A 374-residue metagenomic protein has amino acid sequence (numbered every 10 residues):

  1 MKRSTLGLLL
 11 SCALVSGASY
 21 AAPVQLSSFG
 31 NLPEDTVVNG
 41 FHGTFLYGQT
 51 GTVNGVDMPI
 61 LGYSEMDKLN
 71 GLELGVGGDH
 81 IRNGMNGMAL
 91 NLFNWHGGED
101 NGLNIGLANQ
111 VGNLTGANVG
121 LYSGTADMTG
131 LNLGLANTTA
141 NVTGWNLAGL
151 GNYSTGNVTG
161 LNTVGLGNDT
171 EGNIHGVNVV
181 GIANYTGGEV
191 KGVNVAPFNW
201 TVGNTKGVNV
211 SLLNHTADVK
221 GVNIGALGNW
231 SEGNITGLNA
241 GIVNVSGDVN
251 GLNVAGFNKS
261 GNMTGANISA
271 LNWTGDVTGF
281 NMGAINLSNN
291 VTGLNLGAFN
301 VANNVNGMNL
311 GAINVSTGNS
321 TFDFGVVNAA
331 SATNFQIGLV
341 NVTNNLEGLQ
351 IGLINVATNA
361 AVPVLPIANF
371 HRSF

Functional and structural regions predicted by a protein language model:
M1-A21: Gram-negative bacterial Sec-dependent N-terminal signal peptides
Y20-F374: Surface-exposed, glycine- and small/polar-enriched segments that build interaction surfaces at terminal
